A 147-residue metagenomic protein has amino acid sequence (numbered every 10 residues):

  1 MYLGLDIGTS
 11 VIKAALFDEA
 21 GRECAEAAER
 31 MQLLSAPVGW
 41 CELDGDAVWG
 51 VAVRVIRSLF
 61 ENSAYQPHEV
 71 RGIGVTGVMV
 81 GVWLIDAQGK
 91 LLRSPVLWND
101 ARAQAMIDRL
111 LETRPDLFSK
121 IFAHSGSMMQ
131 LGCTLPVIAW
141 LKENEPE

Functional and structural regions predicted by a protein language model:
M1-R93, S119: N-terminal glycine/serine-rich phosphate-binding loop of ATP-dependent small-molecule kinases, especially carbohydrate
R57-E147: Glycine-rich phosphate-binding/catalytic subdomain of phosphoryl-transfer and nucleotide/sugar-phosphate-processing
